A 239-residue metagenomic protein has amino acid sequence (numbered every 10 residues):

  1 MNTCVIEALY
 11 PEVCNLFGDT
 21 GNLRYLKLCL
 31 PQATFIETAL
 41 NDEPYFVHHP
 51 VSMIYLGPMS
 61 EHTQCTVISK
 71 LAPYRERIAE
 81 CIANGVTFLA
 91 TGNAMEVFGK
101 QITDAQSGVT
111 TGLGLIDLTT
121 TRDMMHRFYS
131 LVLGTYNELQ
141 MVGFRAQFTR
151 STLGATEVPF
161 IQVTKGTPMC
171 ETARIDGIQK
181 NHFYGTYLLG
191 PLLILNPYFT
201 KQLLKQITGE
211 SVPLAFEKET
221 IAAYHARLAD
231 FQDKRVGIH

Functional and structural regions predicted by a protein language model:
M1-E80, I194-P197, K201-H239: N-terminal beta1-alpha1 cap of cysteine-dependent amidohydrolase-like domains
N2-C4, N137-M141, Q179-Y184: Beta-strand-turn-beta hairpins that frame and shape the catalytic cleft of phosphate-ester-processing enzymes
Y10-E12, F148-R150, G190-L192: Glycine-rich beta-alpha junction loops
F35-E37, L115, G143-R145, F183-G185: Conserved beta-strand scaffold positions in the cores of enzyme catalytic domains, especially in NTP/NDP-utilizing
M53-G57, L89, G185-Y187: Structural motif
M59-T135: Cysteine-nucleophile active-site neighborhood
A105-D176: Pocket-forming structural segment of enzyme catalytic cores
C170-T208: A glycine-centered loop/beta-turn motif at secondary-structure junctions
